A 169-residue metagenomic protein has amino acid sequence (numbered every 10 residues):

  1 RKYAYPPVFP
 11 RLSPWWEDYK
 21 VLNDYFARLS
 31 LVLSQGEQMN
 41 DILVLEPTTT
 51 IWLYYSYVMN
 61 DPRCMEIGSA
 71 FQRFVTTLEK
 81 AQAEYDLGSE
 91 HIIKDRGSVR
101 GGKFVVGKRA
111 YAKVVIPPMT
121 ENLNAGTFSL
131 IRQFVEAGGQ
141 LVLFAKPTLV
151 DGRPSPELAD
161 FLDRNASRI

Functional and structural regions predicted by a protein language model:
R1-I169: Carbohydrate-binding surfaces of carbohydrate-active enzymes
